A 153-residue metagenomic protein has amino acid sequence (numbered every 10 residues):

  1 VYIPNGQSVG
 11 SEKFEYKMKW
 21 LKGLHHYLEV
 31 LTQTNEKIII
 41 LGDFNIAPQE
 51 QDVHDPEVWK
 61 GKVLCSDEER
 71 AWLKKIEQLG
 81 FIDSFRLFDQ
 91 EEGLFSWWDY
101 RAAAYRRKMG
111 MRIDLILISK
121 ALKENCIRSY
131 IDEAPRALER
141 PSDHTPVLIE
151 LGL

Functional and structural regions predicted by a protein language model:
V1-L153: Active-site regions of metal-assisted phosphoester/phosphodiester hydrolases, unifying DNase/endonuclease modules
